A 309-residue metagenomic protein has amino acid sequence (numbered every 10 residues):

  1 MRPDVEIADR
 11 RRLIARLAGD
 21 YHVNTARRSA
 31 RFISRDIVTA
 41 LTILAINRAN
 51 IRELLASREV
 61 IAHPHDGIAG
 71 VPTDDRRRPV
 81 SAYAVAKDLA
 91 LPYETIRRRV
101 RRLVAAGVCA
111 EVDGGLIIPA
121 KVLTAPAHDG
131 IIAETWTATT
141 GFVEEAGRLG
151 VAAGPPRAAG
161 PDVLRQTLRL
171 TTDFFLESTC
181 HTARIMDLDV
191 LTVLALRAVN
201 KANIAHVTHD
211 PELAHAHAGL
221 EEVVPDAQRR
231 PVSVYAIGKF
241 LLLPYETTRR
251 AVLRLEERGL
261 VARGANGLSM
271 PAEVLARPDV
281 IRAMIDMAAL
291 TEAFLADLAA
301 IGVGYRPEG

Functional and structural regions predicted by a protein language model:
M1-L44, G147-V193: N-terminal leader segment of winged-helix/HTH proteins
L41-R78, L194-R230: Short helix->loop/beta-hairpin flanking segments within DNA-binding domains
H63-G67, S81, D113-T135, A216 (+4 more regions): Short, cationic-aromatic polyanion-contact patches
A69-P72, R77-K87, L103, V224 (+2 more regions): A short alpha-helical element within helix-turn-helix/winged-helix DNA-binding domains across DNA-binding proteins
L89, R97-E145: Extended, hydrophobic interaction surfaces within ordered domains
A90-A105, L242-E257: Short amphipathic alpha-helical interaction segments
T124-P156, A276-P307: Short, amphipathic alpha-helical interaction segments positioned at domain boundaries
R230-Y235, L243, T247-A251, E256 (+1 more regions): Phosphate-/nucleic-acid-contacting segments
